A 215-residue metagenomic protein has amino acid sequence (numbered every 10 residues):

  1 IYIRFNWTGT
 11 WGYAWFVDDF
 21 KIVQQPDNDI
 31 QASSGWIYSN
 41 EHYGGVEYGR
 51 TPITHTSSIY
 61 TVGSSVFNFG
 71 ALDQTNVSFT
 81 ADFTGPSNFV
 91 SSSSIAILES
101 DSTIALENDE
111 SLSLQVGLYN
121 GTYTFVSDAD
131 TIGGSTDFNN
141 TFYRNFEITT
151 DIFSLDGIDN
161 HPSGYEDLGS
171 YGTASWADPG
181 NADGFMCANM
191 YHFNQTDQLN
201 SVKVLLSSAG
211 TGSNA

Functional and structural regions predicted by a protein language model:
I1-T8, F20, V62-V66, Y123 (+1 more regions): Extracellular beta-strand-rich recognition modules
T8-Q25, D137: Extracellular carbohydrate recognition
W11, N68-L72, Q195, S208-G210: Short, acidic/polar linear motifs in exposed loop/turn regions
A32-E47, T51-G63, N139-A215: Beta-sheet-rich sandwich/jelly-roll-like modules and their strand-loop junctions
L72-N76, L199: Short acidic/proline- and small/hydrophobic-mixed sequence motifs that coincide with surface turns and coil-to-beta
F79-G85, A215: Conserved aromatic beta-strand anchor motif in extracellular beta-sandwich/beta-rich domains
T84-N120, S127-D130: Intrinsically disordered, low-complexity Pro/Gly/Ser/Thr-rich segments with frequent PxxP/GP/PP motifs and embedded
L112-T150: Terminal connector regions
